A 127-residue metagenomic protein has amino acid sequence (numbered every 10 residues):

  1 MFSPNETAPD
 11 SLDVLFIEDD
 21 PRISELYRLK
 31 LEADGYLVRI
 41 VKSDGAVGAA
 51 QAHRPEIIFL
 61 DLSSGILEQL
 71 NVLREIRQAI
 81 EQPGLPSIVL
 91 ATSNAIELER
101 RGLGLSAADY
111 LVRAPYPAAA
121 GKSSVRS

Functional and structural regions predicted by a protein language model:
M1-D20, A118-S127: Non-catalytic signal-transmission and effector/linker regions of two-component phosphorelay proteins
D10-R22, Y27-L31, I58-F59: Conserved acidic segment of CheY-like receiver
G35-D44, A49: Short hydrophobic/Thr-rich beta-strand motif most characteristic of the beta2 strand and flanking loop of CheY-like
I40, S64-L67: Residue-level signal for the "D+5" position in two-component response regulator receiver
H53-S64: Active-site beta3 strand of CheY-like receiver
L70-N71, N94-P115: Alpha4 helix (beta4-alpha4-beta5 surface) of REC/receiver domains from two-component response regulators
L70-P83: Short amphipathic alpha-helix used as the core "switch/output" element in two-component signaling
L90-A91: Hydrophobic/aromatic residues positioned on beta-strands within the core alpha/beta folds
